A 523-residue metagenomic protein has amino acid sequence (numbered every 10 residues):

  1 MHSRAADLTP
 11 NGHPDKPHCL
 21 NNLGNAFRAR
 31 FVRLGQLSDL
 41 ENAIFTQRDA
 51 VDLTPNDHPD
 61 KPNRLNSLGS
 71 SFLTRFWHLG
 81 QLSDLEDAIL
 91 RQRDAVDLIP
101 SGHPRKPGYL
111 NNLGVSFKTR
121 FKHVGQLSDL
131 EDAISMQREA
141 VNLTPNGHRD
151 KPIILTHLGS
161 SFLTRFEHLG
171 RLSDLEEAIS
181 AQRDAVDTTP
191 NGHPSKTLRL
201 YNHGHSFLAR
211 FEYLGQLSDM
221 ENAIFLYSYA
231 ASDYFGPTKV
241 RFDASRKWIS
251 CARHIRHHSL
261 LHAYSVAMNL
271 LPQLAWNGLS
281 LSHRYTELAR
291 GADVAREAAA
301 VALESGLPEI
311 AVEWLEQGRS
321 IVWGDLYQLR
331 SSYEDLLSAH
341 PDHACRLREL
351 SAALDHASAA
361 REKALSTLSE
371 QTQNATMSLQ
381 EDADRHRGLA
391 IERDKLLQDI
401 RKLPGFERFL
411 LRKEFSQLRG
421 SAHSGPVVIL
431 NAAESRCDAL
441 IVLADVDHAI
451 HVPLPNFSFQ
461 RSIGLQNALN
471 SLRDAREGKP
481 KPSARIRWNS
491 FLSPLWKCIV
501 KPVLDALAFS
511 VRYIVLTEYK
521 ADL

Functional and structural regions predicted by a protein language model:
H2, F27, Q47, F72 (+8 more regions): Non-transmembrane amphipathic alpha-helical segments
A5, C19, L23-A26, A43 (+14 more regions): Hydrophobic strand positions within the blades of repeat-based beta-sheet folds
T9-C19, G35, L53-R64, G80-Q81 (+13 more regions): Acidic, Ser/Thr-rich low-complexity linear motifs
P17, S135, S161, F166 (+4 more regions): Catalytic cores of nucleotide-enabled group-transfer and carboxylate-activating enzymes in metabolic and assembly-line
L23, F27-R30, L68, F72-R75 (+9 more regions): Structural register within alpha-helical repeat arrays
R28-E41, L73-E86, K118-E131, L163-E176 (+3 more regions): Short coil/turn connectors between adjacent alpha-helices in alpha-solenoid helical repeat scaffolds
A231, F235, S250-L523: Amphipathic alpha-helical protein-protein interaction segments
